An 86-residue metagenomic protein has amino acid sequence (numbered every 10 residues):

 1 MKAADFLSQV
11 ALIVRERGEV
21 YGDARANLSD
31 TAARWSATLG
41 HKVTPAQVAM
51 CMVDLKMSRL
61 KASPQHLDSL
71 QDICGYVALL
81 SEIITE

Functional and structural regions predicted by a protein language model:
M1-E86: Intrinsically disordered, low-complexity regulatory regions that flank transcription factor DNA-binding cores
